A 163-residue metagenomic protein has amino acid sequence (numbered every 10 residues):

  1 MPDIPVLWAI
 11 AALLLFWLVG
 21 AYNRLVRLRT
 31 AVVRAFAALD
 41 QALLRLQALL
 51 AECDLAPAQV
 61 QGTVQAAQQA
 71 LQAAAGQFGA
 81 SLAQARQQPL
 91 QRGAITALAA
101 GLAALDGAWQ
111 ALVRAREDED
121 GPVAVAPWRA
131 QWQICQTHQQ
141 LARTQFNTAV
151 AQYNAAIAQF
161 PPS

Functional and structural regions predicted by a protein language model:
P2-S163: A helix-centric hydrophobic-segment signal that preferentially recognizes long, alpha-helical stretches used
